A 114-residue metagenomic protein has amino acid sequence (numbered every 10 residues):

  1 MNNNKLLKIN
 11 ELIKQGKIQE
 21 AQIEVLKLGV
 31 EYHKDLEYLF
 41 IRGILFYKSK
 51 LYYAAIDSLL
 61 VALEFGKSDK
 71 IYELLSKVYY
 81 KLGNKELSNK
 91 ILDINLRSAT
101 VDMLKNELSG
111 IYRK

Functional and structural regions predicted by a protein language model:
N2-E31, D35: Alpha-helical segment of the N-proximal tetratricopeptide repeat
N3, E37, K70, M103-L104: Start-of-helix register in tetratricopeptide repeats
L7, I41, L74, E107-L108: "A position-specific structural signal for the A-helix of alpha-solenoid helical repeats
L63-K67, S76-M103: TPR/TPR-like (Sel1-like) alpha-helical repeat modules
